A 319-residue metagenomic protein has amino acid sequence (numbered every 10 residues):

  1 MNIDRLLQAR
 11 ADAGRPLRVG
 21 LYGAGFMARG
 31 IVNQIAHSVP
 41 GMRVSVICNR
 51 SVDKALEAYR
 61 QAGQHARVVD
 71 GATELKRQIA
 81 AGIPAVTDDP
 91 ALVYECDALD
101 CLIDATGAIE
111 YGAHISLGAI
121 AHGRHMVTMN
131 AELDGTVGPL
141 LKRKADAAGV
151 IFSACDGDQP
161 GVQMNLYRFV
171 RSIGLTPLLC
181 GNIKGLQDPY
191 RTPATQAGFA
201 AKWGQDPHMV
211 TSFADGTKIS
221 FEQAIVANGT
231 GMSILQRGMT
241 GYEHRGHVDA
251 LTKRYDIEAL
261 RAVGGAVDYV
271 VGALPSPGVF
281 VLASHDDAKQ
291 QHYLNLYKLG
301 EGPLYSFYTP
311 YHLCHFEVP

Functional and structural regions predicted by a protein language model:
M1-S116: N-terminal glycine-/serine-/threonine-rich beta1-alpha1-beta2 phosphate-ribose binding loop of Rossmann-like
N2-R10, F199-P319: C-terminal catalytic/substrate-binding lobe primarily of soluble NAD(P)-dependent oxidoreductases
A36-P40, R60, Q64, R143-I151 (+2 more regions): Generic secondary-structure signature for well-ordered alpha-helical cores
R50-V52, A91, G107-A108, N130-D134 (+2 more regions): Short, ordered loop/turn segments at secondary-structure junctions
D53-K54, L133-K142, Q159-Q163, K184-D188 (+1 more regions): Short gly/pro/ser/thr-enriched loop/turn and capping motifs at secondary-structure boundaries
T106, E110-H122, M129-V150, C155-G157: Rossmann-fold NAD(P)-binding glycine/threonine-rich loop
A145-G149, S153-K218: Rossmann-like NAD(P)H-binding beta-loop-alpha module
